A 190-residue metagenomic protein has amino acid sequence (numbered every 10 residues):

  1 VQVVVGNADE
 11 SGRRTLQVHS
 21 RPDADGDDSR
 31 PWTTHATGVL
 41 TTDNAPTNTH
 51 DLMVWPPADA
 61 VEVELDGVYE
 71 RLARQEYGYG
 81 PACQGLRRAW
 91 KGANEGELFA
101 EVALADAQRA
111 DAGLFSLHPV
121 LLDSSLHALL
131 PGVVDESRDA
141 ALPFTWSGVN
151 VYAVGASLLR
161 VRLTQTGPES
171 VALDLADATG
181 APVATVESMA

Functional and structural regions predicted by a protein language model:
V1-A190: Acyl-thioester-processing domains in fatty-acid/polyketide/NRPS systems
